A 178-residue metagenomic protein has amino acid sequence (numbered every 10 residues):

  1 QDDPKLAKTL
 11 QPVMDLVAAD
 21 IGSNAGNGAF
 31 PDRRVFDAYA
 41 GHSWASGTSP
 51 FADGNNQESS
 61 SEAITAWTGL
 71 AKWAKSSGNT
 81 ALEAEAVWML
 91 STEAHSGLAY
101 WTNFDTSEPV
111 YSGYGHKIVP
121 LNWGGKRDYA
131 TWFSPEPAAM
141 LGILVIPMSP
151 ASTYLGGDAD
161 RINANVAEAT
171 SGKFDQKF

Functional and structural regions predicted by a protein language model:
Q1: Acidic/His-rich structured neighborhood in mature extracellular/periplasmic domains
P4-T48, A52, A74-S77, A81 (+1 more regions): Ser/Thr/Asn(+Pro)-rich, low-complexity disordered segments
E58-T65: Aromatic- and histidine-enriched alpha-helix N-cap/loop-to-helix transition segments that scaffold the rims
W67-L70: TPR repeat positional signature
